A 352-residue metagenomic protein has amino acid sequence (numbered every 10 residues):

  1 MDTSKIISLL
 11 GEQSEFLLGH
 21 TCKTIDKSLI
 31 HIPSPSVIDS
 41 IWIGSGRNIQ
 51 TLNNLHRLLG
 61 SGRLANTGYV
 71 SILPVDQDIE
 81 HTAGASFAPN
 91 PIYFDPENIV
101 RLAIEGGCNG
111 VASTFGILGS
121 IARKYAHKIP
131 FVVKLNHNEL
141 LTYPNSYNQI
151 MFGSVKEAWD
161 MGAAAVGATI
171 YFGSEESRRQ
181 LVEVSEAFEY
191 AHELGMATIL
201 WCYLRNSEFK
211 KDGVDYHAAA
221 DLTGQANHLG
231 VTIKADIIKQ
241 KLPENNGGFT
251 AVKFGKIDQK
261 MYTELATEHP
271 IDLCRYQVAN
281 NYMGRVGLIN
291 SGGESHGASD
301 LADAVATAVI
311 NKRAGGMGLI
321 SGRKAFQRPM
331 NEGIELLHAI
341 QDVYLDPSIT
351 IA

Functional and structural regions predicted by a protein language model:
M1-H81, S86, G119-K128, Y276: N-terminal amphipathic alpha-helix/helix-capping segment at the start of soluble metabolic enzymes
D2-I6, V133, S348-A352: Short, highly charged low-complexity linear segments
D26-I32, A65, D78-I289, A298-G318 (+1 more regions): Alpha/beta enzyme core
S45, T267, G297-A298, M330: Hydrophobic alpha-helical scaffolding
N90-Y93, R323-N331: Short, flexible active-site recognition loops that position polar ligands and cofactors
F172-S174, E294-H296, A325-Q327: Short histidine/acidic/glycine/proline-rich micro-motifs that form metal- and phosphate-coordinating active-site loops
L288-E294, S321-K324: Glycine-rich beta-strand-to-loop/alpha-helix junction loops that act as flexible
A314-G315, F326-A352: C-terminal helical cap(s) of enzyme catalytic domains, especially alpha/beta-barrels
